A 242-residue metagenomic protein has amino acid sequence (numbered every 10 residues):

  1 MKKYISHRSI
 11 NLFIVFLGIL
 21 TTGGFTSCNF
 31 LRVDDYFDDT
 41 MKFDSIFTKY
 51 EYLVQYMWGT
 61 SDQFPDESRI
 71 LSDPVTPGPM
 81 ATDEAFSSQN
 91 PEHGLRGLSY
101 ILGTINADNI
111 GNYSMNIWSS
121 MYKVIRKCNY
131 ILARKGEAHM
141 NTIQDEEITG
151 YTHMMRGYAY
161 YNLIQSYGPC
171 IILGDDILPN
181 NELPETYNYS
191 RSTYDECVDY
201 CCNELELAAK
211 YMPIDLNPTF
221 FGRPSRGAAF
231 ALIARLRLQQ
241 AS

Functional and structural regions predicted by a protein language model:
K2-I14: Bacterial N-terminal signal peptides that target proteins for export
F13-G24: Bacterial N-terminal signal peptides
S27-G78: Membrane-proximal, proline-rich intrinsically disordered regions
Y50, V54-W58, D62-E67, E92-Y167 (+2 more regions): Conserved, well-structured interaction surfaces
H153, F230-L236: TPR/Sel1-like alpha-solenoid repeat signature
I164-Q165, I171, Q239-S242: Short coil/turn linking the two alpha-helices of tandem helical-hairpin repeats
D175-N181, L232: Short, conserved phosphate-binding/catalytic loop or strand-edge motifs used in phosphoryl-/nucleotidyl-transfer
T219-A231: Aromatic-lined, polymer-binding surfaces characteristic of secreted/periplasmic polysaccharide-degrading enzymes
